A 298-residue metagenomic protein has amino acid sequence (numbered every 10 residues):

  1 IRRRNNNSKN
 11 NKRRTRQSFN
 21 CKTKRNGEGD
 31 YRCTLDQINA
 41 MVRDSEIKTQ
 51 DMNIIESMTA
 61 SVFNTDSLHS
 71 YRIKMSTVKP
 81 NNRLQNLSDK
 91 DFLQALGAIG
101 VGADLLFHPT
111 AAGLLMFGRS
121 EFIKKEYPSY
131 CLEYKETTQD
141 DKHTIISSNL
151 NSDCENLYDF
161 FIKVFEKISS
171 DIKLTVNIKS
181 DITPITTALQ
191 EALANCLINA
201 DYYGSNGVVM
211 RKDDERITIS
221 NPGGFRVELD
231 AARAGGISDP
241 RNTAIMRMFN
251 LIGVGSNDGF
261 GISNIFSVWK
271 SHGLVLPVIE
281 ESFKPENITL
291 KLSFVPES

Functional and structural regions predicted by a protein language model:
I1-Q190, A194-S298: Conserved N-terminal catalytic/coupling substructures associated with nucleotide/phosphate chemistry
